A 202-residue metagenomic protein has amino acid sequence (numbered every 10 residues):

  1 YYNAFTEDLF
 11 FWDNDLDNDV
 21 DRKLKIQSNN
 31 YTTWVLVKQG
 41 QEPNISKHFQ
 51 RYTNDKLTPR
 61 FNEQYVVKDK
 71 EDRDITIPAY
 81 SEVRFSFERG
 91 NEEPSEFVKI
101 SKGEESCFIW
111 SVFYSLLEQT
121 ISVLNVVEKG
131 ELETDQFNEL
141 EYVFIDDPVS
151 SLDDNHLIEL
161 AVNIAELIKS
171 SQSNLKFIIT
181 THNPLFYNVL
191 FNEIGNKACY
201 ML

Functional and structural regions predicted by a protein language model:
A4, L57-P59, C199-L202: Generic preference for hydrophobic/aromatic residues in regular secondary structure cores
F5, F10-N14: Glycine/alanine-rich phosphate-binding loops at beta-alpha junctions
D13-L16, F191-N192: Short coil/turn segments at secondary-structure boundaries
D15, D19-E105, V112-Y142: Extended helical coiled-coil dimerization/tether regions that scaffold and oligomerize large DNA-maintenance assemblies
F97-L202: Switch/communication elements of ASCE P-loop NTPase nucleotide-binding domains
